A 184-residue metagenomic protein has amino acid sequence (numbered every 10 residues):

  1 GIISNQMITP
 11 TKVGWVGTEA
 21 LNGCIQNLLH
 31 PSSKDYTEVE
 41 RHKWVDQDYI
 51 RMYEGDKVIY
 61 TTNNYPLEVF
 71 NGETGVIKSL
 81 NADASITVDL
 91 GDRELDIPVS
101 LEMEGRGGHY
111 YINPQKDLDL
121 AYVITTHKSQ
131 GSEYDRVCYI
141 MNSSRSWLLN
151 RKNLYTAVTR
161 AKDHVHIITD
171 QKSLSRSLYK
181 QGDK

Functional and structural regions predicted by a protein language model:
G1-G72: Conserved helicase/translocase motor-coupling segment
T61, N71-K184: C-terminal accessory regions
